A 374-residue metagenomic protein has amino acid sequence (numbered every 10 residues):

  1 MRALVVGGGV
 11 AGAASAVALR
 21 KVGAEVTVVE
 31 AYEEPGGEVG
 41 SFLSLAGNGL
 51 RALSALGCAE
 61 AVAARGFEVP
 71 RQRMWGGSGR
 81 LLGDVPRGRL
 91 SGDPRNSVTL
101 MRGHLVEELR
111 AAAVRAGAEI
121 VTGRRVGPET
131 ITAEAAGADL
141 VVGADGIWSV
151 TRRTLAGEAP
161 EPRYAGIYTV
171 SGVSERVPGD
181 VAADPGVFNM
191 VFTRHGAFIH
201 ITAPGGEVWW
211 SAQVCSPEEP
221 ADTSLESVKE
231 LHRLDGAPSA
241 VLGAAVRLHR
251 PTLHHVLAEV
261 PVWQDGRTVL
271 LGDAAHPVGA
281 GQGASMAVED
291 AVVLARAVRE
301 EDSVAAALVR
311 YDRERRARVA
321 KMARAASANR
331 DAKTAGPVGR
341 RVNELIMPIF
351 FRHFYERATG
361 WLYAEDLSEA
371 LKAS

Functional and structural regions predicted by a protein language model:
M1-A3, A46-A156, P160-E175, C215-E226 (+2 more regions): Conserved N-terminal helical subregion
A3-V5, V26: Conserved hydrophobic helix-helix packing surfaces used for dimerization/oligomerization
G8-K21, V29, V142-G143, L248-A332: Conserved mid-domain beta->alpha element of the FAD-binding
A11, E34, W148: Conserved Rossmann-like nucleotide-cofactor binding loop
R20-S41: Glycine-rich FAD pyrophosphate-binding loop
A64, G79, G279-G281, R296-S374: C-terminal helical "tail/cap" subdomain of flavin- and related membrane-associated enzymes
G83-P86, L90-S97, M101-V106, V173-P251: Conserved FAD/dinucleotide-binding core of flavoprotein oxidoreductases
S149, T169-S171, G196-I199, A275-H276: Histidine-centered metal-chelating micro-motifs
